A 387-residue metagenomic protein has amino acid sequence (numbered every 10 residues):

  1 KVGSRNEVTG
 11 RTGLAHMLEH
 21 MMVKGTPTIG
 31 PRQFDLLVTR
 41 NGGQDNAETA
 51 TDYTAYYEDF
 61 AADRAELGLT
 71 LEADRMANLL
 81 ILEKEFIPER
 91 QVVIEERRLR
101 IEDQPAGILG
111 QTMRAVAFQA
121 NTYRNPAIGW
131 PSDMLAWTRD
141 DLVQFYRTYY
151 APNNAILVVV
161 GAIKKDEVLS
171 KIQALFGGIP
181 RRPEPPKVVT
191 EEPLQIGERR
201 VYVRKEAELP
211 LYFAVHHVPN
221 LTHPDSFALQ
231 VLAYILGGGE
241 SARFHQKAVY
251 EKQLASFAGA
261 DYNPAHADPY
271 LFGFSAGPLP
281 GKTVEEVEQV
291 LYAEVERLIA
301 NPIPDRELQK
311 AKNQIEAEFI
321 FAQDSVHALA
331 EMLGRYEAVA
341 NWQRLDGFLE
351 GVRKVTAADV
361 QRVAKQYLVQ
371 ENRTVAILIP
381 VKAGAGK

Functional and structural regions predicted by a protein language model:
K1-T9, G13-M17, P31-M76, A106-S132 (+5 more regions): M16 family metallopeptidases and their MPP-like homologs
L14-M22, L232: Active-site His/Glu-centered metal-binding helix of metallohydrolases
K24-P27, M76-K84, R100, A300-P304: Short, polar/flexible loop-turn hinges at active-site or ligand-entry regions and domain interfaces
R90, R98, R139-L175, N372: Non-catalytic, conformational "gating/processing" segments within enzyme and secreted inhibitor domains
R98, A115, E184-S241: His/Glu-based metal-binding/catalytic segments typifying zinc-dependent metallopeptidases
P105, R147-Y149, E191-E192, V203-R204 (+2 more regions): Replace "in large, NTP-powered and nucleic-acid-processing enzymes" with "in large, NTP-powered factors and other
K164-R204, G347-K387: Proteolytic maturation boundary segments
P224-V231, V249, D359, A364: PPIase-associated folding chaperone regions across multiple families
